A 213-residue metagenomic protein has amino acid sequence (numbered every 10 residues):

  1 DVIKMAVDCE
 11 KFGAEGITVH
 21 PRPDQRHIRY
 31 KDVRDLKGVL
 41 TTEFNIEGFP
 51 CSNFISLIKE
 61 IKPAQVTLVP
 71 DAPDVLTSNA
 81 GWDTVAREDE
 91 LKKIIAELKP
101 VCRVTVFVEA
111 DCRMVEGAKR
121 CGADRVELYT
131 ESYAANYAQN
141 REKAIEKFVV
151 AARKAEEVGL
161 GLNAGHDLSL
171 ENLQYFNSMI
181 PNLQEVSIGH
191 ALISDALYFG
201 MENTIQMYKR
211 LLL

Functional and structural regions predicted by a protein language model:
D1-P63, G117-R120, K143: Conserved N-terminal beta1-alpha1 strand-loop-helix module at the mouth
E15-G38, P70-D83, T130-Q139: Glycine-rich, proline-tolerant flexible connector loops at the mouths of alpha/beta enzymes
I17-V19, F44-I46, V66-L68, V104-V108 (+4 more regions): Hydrophobic faces of well-ordered beta-strands that scaffold small-molecule active sites in alpha/beta enzyme cores
K37, A80, N140-R141, D195-L213: C-terminal helical cap(s) of enzyme catalytic domains, especially alpha/beta-barrels
G38-I46, I94-V106, A155-G165: Short beta-strand/loop segments at the ligand-binding rim of alpha/beta enzyme cores
S52-I61, D111-C121, L162-A164, L168-L183: Catalytic cores of alpha/beta
T67-V75, R125-Y137, P181-M201: Glycine-rich phosphate-binding active-site loops on the catalytic face of alpha/beta enzymes
T105-A155: Histidine/lysine/aspartate-rich catalytic loop segments that bind and position anionic ligands
